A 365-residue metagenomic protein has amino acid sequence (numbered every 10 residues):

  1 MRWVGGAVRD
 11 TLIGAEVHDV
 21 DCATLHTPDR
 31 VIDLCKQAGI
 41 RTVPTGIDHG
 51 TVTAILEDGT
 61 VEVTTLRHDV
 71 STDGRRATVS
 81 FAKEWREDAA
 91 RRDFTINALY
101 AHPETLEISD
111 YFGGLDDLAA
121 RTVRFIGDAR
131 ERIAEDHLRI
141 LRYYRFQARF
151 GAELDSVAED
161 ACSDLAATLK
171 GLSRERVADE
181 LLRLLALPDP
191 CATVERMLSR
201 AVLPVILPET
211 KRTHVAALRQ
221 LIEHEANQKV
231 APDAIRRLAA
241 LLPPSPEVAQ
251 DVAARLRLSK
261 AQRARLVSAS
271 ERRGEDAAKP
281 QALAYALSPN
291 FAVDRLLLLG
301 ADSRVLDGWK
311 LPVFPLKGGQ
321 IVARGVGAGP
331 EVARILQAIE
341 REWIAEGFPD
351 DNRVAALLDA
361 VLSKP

Functional and structural regions predicted by a protein language model:
M1-P365: Catalytic cores of the polymerase beta-like nucleotidyltransferase superfamily and closely associated nucleotide
